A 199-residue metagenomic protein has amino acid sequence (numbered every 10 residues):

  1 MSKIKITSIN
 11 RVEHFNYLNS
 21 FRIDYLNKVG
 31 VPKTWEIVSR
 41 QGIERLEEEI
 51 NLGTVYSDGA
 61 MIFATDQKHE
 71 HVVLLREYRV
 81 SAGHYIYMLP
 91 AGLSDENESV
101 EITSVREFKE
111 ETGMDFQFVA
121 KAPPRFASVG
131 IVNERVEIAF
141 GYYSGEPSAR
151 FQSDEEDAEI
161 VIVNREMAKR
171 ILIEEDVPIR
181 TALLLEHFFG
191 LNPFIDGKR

Functional and structural regions predicted by a protein language model:
M1-S20, V31, I62: Alpha-helical and coiled-coil interaction segments, frequently adjacent to or embedded within charge-biased
R11-H14, N51-T54, V129: Short Gly/Pro-enriched turn/cap motifs at secondary-structure boundaries
L18-M61, K68: Acidic, metal-coordinating catalytic segment for phosphate/diphosphate chemistry, firing primarily on the Nudix
K28-V29, D66-H69, Y78, Y142-P147 (+1 more regions): Short loop segments at secondary-structure junctions
K33, R45-E47, G83-M88, I160-V161: A short, polar/proline- and glycine-enriched secondary-structure boundary/capping micro-motif
E49-F63, K68-R106: Conserved Nudix-box catalytic region and its N-terminal flanking loop in Nudix hydrolases and closely related
G59-M61, G92-R180: Unchanged
M167-R199: Conserved catalytic-core subdomain
